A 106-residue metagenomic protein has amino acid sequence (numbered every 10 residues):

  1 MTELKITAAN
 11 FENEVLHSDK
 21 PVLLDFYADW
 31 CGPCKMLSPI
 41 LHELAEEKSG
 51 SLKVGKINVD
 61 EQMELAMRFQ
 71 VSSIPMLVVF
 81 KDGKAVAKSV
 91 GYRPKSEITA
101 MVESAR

Functional and structural regions predicted by a protein language model:
T2, T7, Y27, K53-G55: Conserved Rossmann-like nucleotide-binding pocket used by diverse enzymes that bind dinucleotide cofactors
E3-V22: A short beta-strand-turn-helix
F11, L24, L41, N58 (+1 more regions): Residue-level signature of catalytic and energy-coupling elements of molecular machines, predominantly ATP/GTP-dependent
D19, Y27-W30, S73: Short pre-active-site segment immediately N-terminal to redox-active cysteine/selenocysteine motifs in thiol-based
D19-P21, S38-I57: Conserved helix-turn-beta segment immediately C-terminal to the redox Cys motif in thioredoxin-like folds
F26-I40: Conserved redox-active cysteine motifs that mediate thiol-disulfide chemistry, especially di-cysteine Cys-X(1-2)-Cys
V59-A66: Structural microenvironment flanking redox-active thiols in thiol-disulfide oxidoreductases
S73-R106: Non-catalytic, surface beta->alpha helical segment in thiol-disulfide oxidoreductase systems
